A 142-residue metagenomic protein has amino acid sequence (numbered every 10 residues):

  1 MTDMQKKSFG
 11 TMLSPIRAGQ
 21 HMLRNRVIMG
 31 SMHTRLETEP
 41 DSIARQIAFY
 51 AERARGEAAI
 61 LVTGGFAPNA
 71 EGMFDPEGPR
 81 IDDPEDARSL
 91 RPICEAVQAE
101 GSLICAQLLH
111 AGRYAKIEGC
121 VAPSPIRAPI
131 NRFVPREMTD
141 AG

Functional and structural regions predicted by a protein language model:
M1-G142: Flavin-dependent oxidoreductase catalytic cores
